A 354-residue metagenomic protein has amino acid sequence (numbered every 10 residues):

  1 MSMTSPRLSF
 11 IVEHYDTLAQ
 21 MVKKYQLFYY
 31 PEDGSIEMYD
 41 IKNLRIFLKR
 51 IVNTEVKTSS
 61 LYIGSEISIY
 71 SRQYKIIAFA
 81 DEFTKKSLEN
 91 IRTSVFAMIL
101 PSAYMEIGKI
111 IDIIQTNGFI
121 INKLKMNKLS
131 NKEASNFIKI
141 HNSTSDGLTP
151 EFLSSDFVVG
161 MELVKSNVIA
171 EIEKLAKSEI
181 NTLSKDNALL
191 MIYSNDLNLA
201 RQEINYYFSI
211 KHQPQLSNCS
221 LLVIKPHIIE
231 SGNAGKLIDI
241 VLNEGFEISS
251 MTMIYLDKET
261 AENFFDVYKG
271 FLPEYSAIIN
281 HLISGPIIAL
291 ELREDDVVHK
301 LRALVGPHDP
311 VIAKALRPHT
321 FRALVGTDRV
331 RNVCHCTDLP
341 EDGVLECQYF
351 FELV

Functional and structural regions predicted by a protein language model:
M1-L88: Terminal leader/tail segments of proteins
L18-A19, E32-S35, Y39, E66 (+1 more regions): Non-catalytic terminal and connector segments of soluble metabolic enzymes
